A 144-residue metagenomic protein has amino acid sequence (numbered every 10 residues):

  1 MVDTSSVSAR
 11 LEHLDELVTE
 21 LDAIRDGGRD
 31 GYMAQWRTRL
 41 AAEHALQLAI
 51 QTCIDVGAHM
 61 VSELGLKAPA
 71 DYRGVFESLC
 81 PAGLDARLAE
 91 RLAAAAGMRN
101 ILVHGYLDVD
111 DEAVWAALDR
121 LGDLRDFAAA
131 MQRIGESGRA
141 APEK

Functional and structural regions predicted by a protein language model:
M1-K144: Solvent-exposed interaction patches of small proteins and small membrane subunits
